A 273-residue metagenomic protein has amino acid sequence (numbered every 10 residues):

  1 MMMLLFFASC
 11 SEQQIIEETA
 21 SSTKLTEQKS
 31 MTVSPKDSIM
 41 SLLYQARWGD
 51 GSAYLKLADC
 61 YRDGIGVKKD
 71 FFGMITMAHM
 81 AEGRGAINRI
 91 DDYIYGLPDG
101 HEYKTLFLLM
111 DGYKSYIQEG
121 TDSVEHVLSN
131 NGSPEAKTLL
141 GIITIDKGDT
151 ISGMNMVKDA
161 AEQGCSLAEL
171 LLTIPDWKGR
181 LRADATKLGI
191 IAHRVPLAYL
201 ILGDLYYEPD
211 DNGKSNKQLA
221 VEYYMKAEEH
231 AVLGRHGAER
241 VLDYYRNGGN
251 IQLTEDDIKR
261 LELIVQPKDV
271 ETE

Functional and structural regions predicted by a protein language model:
F7-S9: C-terminal motif of bacterial Sec signal peptides marking the signal peptidase cleavage site
S11-Q13: Bacterial signal peptide processing site
S38, M74, G120-T121, G153 (+2 more regions): Single-residue signature of alpha-solenoid repeat helices
L42, A78, V124-L128, V157 (+2 more regions): Hydrophobic/aromatic packing residues within the alpha-helices of TPR/SEL1-like helical repeat arrays
R47-D50, D63-I65, E82-I87, G96-Y103 (+9 more regions): Short helix-capping/linker turns of helical repeat alpha-solenoids
K56-D63, D92-G96, L108-S115, K137 (+4 more regions): Hydrophobic face of amphipathic alpha-helices that form TPR/SEL1-like repeat modules and related alpha-solenoid
F72-R84, K158-C165, Q218-L233, K259-Q266: TPR/TPR-like (Sel1-like) alpha-helical repeat modules
H193, R235-E273: Terminal, low-structured helical/coil segments at or just beyond the last alpha-helical repeat
